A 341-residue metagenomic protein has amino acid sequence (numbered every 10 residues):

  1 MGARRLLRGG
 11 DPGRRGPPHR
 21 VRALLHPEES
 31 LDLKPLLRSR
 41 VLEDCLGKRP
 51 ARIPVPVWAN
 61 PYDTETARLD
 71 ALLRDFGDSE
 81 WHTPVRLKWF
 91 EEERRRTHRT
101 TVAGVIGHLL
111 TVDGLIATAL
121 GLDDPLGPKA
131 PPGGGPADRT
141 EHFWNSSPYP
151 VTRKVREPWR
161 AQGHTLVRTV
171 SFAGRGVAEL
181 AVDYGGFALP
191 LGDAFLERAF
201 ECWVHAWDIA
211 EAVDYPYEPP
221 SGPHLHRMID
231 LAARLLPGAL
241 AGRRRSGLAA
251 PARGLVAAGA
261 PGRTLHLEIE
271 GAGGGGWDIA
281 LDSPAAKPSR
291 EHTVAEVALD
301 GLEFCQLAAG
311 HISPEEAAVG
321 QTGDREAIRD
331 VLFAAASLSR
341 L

Functional and structural regions predicted by a protein language model:
G2-N60, E65, H82-R99, T118-P132 (+2 more regions): Structured surface interface patches that mediate subunit assembly and partner/cofactor docking
Y62, T66-L73, W159, G163-V170: Hydrophobic alpha-helical core bundles mediating ligand binding, dimerization, or RNAP-core interactions
H108, V112, H205: Histidine-centered divalent metal-coordination motifs
T111, L115-A119: N-terminal low-complexity, intrinsically disordered tails enriched in Ser/Pro/Gly and acidic/polar residues
W144-Q162: A short, structured beta-strand-centered segment in the mid-to-C-terminal lobe of catalytic cores from group-transfer
